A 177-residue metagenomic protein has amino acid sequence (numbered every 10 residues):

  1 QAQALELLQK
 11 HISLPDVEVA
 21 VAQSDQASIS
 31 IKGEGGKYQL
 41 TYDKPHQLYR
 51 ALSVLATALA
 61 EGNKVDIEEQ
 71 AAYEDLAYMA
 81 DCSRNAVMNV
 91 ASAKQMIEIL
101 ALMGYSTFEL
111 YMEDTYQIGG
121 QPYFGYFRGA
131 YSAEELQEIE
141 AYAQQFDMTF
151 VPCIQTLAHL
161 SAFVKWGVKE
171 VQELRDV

Functional and structural regions predicted by a protein language model:
Q1, L5, I12-S13, Y142 (+1 more regions): Extended, compositionally biased low-complexity polar/Lys-Gly-rich tracts and adjacent boundary/linker regions are
A2-Q3, S24-I29, P45-R50, V87: Short, surface-exposed beta-strand/loop "edge" segments at domain boundaries and coil↔beta transitions
A4, L8-H11, I99, M103-Y105: A short, Lys/Arg-enriched amphipathic alpha-helix followed by its capping loop at the start of a domain
E6-Y42: Short, well-ordered secondary-structure micro-motifs within conserved domains or adaptor modules
E34-V177: Feature activates predominantly on carbohydrate-active enzymes
